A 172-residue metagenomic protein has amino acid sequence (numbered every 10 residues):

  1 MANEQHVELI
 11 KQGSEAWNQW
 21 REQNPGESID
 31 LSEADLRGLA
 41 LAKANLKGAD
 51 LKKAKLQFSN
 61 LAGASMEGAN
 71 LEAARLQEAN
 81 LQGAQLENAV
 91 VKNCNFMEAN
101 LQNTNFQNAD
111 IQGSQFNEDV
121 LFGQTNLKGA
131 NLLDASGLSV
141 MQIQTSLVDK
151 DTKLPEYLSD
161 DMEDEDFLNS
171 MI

Functional and structural regions predicted by a protein language model:
Q5-E8, E15-A16, W20-I172: Tandem repeat scaffolds
